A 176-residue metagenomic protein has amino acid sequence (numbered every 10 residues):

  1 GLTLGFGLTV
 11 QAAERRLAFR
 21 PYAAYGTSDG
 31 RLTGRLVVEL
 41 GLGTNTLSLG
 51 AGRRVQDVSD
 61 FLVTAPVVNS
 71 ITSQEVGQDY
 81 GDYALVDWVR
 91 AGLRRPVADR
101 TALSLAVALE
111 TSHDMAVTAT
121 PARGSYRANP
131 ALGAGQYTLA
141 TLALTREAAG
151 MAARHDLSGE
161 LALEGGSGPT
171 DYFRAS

Functional and structural regions predicted by a protein language model:
G1-G26, L32-L36, A51, V68 (+2 more regions): Outer-membrane beta-barrel initiation region
G30-L32, Q56-L62, S112-T118, T170-Y172: Outer-membrane beta-barrel proteins
L32-R35, L40-D60: Outer membrane beta-barrel
T64-P66: Short secondary-structure boundary/capping segments
T145-S176: Extended beta-strand-rich architecture
